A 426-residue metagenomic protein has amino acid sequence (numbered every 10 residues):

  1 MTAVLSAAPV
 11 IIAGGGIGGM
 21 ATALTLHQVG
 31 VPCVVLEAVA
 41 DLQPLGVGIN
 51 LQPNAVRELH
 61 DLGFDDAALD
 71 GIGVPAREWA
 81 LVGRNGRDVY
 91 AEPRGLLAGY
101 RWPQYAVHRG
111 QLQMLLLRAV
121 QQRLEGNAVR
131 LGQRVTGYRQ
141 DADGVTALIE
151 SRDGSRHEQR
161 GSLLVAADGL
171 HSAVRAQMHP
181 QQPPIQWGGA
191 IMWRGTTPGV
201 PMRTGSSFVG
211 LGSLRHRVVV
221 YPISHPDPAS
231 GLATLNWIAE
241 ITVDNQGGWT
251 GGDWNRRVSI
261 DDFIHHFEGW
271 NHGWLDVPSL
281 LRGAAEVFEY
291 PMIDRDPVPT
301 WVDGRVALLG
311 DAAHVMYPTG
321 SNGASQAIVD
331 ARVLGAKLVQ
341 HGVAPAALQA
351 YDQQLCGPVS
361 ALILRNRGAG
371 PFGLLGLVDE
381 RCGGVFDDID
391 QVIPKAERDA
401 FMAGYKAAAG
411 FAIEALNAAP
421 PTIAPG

Functional and structural regions predicted by a protein language model:
T2-A7, N85-G86, T319-N322, A336-G426: C-terminal helical "tail/cap" subdomain of flavin- and related membrane-associated enzymes
T2-V10, H27, N54-H179, P183-T196 (+3 more regions): Conserved N-terminal helical subregion
A7, I11-V39, V165-A166, W193 (+3 more regions): Conserved mid-domain beta->alpha element of the FAD-binding
A40-H60: Conserved N-terminal glycine-rich FAD pyrophosphate-binding loop of Rossmann-like flavoproteins
Q43-P44, Y138, V174-R175, M316-P318: Conserved protein kinase catalytic core
G46-G48, Q104, T250-W254, T319-N322: Short, solvent-exposed loop/turn segments at secondary-structure boundaries
D88-Q113, S151-E158, T196-E286: Conserved FAD/dinucleotide-binding core of flavoprotein oxidoreductases
L131, D143, L214-H216, F288: Short beta-strand or tight-loop elements that sit immediately N-terminal to catalytic metal-binding acidic residues
